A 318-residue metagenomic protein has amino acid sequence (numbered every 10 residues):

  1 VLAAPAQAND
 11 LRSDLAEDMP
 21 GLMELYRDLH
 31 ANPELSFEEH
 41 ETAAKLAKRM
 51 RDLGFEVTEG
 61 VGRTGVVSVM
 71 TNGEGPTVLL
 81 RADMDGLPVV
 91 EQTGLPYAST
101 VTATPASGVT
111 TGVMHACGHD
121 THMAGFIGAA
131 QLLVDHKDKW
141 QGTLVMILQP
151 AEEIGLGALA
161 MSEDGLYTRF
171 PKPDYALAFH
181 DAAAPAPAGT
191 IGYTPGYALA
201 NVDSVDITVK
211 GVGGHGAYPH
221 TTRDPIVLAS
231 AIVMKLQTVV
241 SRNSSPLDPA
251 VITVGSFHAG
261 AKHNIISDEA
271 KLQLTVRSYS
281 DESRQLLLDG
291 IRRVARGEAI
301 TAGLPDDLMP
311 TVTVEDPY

Functional and structural regions predicted by a protein language model:
A3-A8: Boundary at the C-terminal end of the N-terminal hydrophobic targeting segment
N9-H115, T121-G142: Acidic/His- and Gly-rich active-site-bordering loop/insert found across diverse amide/peptide-bond hydrolases
M19-Y26, A43, A47, I127-A130 (+5 more regions): Extracytoplasmic/secreted envelope proteins and their assembly/folding machinery, especially bacterial periplasmic
Y26, T58, T77-R81, H115 (+6 more regions): Structural recognition of the beta-strand scaffold that forms the well-ordered cores of secreted hydrolase catalytic
L29, M161, L274: Residue-level signal for inorganic ion chemistry
V67, T102-M114, D120-T121, L132-L133 (+2 more regions): Histidine/acidic-residue-rich, glycine-tolerant segments that coordinate divalent metal ions
S230-Y318: Metal-dependent amide/peptide-bond hydrolase catalytic core, centered on the "pita-bread" metallohydrolase fold
